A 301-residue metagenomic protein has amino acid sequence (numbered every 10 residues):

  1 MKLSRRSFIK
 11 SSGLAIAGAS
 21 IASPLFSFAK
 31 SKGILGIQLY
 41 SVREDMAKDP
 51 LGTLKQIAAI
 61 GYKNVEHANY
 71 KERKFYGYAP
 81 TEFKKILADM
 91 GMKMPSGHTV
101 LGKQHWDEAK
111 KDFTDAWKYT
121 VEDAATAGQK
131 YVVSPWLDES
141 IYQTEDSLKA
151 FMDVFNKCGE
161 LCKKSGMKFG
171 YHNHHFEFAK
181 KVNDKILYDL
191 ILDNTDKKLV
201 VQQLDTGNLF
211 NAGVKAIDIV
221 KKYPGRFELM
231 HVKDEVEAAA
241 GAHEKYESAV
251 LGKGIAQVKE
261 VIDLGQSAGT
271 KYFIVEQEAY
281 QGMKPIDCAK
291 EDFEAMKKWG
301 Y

Functional and structural regions predicted by a protein language model:
K2-K130, V201, G225, D263 (+1 more regions): N-terminal pre-domain/capping segments
S12-L14, S20-P24, W106-V201, I286: Active-site acidic/histidine proton-transfer and metal-coordination neighborhood in alpha/beta enzyme cores
V42-K48, A68-A79, G102-T114, E139-Q143 (+5 more regions): Acidic-and-aromatic substrate-binding clefts and catalytic sites of carbohydrate-active enzymes
L54, P80-K84, W117-V121, M152-G159 (+4 more regions): Generic structural signal for well-ordered alpha-helices, preferentially at hydrophobic/aromatic core positions
N64-V65, C162-I255: Acidic/histidine-rich catalytic cores of soluble enzymes
M92, Q129, M167, A268-K271: A short helix->loop->beta-strand "cap" motif at the edges of active sites that frequently abuts
L251-G254, K259-I262, A268, Y272-E276: H/E-rich (His + Asp/Glu) clusters that bind or coordinate divalent metals
